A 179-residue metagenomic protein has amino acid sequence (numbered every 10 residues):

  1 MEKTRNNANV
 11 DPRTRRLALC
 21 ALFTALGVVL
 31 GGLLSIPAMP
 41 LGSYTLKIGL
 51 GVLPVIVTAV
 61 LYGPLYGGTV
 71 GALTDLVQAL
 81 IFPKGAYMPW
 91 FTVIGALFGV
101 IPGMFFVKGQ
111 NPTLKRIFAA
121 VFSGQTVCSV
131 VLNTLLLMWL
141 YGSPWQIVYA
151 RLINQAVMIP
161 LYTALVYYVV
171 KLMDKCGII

Functional and structural regions predicted by a protein language model:
M1-I179: Loop-helix junctions at membrane interfaces
